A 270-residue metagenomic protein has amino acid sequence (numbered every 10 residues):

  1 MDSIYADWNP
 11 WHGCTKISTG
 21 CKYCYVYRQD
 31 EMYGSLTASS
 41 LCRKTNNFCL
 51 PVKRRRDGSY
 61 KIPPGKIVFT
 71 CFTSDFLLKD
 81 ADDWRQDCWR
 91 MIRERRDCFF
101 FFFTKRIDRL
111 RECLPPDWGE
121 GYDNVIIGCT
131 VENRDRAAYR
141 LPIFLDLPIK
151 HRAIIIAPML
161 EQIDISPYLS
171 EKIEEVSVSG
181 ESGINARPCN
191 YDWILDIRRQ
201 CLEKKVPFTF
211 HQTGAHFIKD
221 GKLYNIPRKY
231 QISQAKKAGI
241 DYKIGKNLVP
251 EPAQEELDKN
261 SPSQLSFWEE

Functional and structural regions predicted by a protein language model:
M1-I67: N-terminal [4Fe-4S]-dependent radical SAM core
S3-H12, L160, S166-E270: Auxiliary Fe-S-binding modules of radical SAM enzymes
F48-T213, I218: Conserved AdoMet/S-adenosylmethionine-binding subsite of the radical SAM
